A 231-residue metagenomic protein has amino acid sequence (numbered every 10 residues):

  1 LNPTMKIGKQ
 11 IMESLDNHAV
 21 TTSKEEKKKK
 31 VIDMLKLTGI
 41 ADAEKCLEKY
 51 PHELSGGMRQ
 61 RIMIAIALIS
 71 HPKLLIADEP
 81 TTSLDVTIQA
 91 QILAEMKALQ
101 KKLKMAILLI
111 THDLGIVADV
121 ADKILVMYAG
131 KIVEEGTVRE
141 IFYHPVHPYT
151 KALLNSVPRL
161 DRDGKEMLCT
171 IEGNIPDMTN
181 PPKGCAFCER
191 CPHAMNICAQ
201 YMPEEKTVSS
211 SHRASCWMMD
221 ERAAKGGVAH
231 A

Functional and structural regions predicted by a protein language model:
T4-N17, K28, K36, A121: Short helical segment in ABC ATPase nucleotide-binding domains corresponding to the A-loop/adjacent helical element
I11, I64, I88, I92: Hydrophobic anchor residue at the start of the ABC signature
E13, E25-K45, L154-N155: Conserved ABC ATPase "signature" region
H18, T38-A41, L103, V157: ABC ATPase nucleotide-binding domain "signature
E44, T137-A231: Short catalytic/signature loops enriched in Gly
K49-L54, M58: Conserved ABC ATPase signature
H71, I76-P80, L84-E166: P-loop NTP-binding/switch modules centered on Walker-like glycine-rich loops
